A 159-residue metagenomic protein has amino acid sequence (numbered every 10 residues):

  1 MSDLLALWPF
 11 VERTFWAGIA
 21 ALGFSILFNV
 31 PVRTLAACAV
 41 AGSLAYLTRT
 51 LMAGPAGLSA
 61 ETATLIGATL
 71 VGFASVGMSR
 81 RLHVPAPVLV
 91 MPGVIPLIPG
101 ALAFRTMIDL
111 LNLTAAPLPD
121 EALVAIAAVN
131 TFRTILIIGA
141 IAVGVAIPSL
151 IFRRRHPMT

Functional and structural regions predicted by a protein language model:
M1-G77, V84-A86, V90, V94-I98 (+1 more regions): Alpha-helical transmembrane segments and their membrane-interface boundaries that form or gate the permeation pathway
